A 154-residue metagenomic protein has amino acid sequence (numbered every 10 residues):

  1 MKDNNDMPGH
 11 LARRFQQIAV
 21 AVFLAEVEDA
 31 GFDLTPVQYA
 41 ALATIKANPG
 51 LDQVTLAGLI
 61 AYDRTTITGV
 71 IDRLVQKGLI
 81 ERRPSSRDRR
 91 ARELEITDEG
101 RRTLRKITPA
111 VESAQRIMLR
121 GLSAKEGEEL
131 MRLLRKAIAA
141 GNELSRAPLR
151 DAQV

Functional and structural regions predicted by a protein language model:
M1, M7, K125-V154: C-terminal regulatory/oligomerization modules of transcriptional regulators
M1-D33, T44, V154: N-terminal leader segment of winged-helix/HTH proteins
D3-N4, L34, I96, L122: Alpha-helical hairpin
Q16, V20, Q38, R64-I67 (+3 more regions): Alpha-helical structural signal
A21-T66, R146-L149: N-terminal helix-turn-helix DNA-binding core of bacterial DNA-binding proteins
G50, D72-A139: Charged, amphipathic alpha-helical coiled-coil/dimerization segments
